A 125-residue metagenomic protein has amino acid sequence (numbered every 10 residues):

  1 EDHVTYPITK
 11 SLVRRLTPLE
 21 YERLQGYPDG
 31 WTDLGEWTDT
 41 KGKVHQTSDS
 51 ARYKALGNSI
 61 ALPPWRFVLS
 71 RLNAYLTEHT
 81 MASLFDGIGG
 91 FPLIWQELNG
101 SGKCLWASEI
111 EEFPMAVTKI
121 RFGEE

Functional and structural regions predicted by a protein language model:
E1-D86, G90: C-terminal target-recognition/interaction regions appended to catalytic cores
L76-E125: Core alpha/beta nucleotide-donor-binding catalytic domains of modification enzymes
